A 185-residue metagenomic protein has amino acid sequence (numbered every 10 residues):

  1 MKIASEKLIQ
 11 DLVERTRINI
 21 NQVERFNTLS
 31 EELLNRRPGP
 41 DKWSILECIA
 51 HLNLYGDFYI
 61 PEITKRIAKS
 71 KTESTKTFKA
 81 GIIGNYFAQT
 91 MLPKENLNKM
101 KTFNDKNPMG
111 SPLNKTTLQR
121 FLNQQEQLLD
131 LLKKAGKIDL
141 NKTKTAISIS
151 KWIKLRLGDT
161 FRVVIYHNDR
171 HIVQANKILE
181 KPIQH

Functional and structural regions predicted by a protein language model:
M1-Q10, P61-F121, A146-K151, I183-H185: Short, helix-capping/interhelical loops that line the mouth of catalytic, cofactor-, or ligand-binding pockets
I3-K42: An N-terminal domain-cap segment
I3-S5, R15-I18, E31, F87-Q89 (+3 more regions): A generic short-segment signal for beta-strand/edge and adjacent turn/coil regions
A4-S5, N27-E31, S44, P112-T116 (+2 more regions): General structural signal for secondary-structure boundaries
I9-L12, T16, I45, L118-F121 (+2 more regions): Hydrophobic packing residues in well-ordered alpha-helices of helical domains and bundles
V23-L34, N96-T102, L140-S148: Short alpha-helical hairpin
N35-Y86, E126-K134, I138-H185: Short, contiguous alpha-helical
